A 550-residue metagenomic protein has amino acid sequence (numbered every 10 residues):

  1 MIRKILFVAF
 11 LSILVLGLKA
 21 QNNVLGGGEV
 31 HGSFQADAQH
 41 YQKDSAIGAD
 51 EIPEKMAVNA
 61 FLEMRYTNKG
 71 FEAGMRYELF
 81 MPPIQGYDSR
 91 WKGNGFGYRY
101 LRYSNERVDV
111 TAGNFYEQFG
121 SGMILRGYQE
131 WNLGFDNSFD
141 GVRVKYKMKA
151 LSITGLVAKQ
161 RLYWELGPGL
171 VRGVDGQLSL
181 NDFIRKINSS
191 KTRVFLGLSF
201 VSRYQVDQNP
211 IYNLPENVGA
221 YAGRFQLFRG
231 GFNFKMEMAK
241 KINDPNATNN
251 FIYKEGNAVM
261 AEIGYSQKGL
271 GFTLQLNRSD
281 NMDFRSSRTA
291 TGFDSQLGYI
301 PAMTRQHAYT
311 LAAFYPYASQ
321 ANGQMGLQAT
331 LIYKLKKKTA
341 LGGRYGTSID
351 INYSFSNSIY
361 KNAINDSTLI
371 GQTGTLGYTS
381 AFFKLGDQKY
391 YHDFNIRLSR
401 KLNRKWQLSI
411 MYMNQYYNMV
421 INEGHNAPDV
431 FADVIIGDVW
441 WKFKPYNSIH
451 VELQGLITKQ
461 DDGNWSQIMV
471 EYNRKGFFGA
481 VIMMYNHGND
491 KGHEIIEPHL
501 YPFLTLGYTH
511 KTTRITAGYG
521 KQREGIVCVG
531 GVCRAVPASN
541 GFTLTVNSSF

Functional and structural regions predicted by a protein language model:
M1-H31, F550: Bacterial Sec-dependent N-terminal signal peptides
Q21-V30, Y66-G70, Y103-R107, T111 (+6 more regions): Short loop/turn motifs that connect adjacent beta-strands in outer-membrane beta-barrel proteins
L25-A49, S354-S356: Short glycine/proline- and aromatic-enriched beta-strand/turn motifs that initiate or cap beta-hairpins
Q35, D50, A57, I187-K191 (+2 more regions): Exposed, low-structure sequence patches enriched in small/polar residues
I52-E54, V58, L62-T67, G74: Long, low-hydrophobicity, solvent-exposed regions enriched in small/turn-prone and acidic residues
R65-Q160, K186-N188, K268-T289: Outer membrane beta-barrel
F135-I184, S189-Y212, E216-Y221, Q226: Hydrophobic, small-residue-rich alpha-helical packing segments that form membrane-like cores
